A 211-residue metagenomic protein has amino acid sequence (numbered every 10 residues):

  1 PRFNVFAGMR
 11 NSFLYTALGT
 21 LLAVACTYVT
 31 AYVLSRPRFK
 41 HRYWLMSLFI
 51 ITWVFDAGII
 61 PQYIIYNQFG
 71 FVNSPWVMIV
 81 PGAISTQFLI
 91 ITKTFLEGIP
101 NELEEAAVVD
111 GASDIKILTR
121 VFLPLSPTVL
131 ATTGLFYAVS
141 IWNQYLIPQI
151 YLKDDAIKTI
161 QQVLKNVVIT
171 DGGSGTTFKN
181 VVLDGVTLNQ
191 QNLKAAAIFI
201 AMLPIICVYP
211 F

Functional and structural regions predicted by a protein language model:
P1-F211: A hydrophobic, multi-pass inner-membrane permease signature
